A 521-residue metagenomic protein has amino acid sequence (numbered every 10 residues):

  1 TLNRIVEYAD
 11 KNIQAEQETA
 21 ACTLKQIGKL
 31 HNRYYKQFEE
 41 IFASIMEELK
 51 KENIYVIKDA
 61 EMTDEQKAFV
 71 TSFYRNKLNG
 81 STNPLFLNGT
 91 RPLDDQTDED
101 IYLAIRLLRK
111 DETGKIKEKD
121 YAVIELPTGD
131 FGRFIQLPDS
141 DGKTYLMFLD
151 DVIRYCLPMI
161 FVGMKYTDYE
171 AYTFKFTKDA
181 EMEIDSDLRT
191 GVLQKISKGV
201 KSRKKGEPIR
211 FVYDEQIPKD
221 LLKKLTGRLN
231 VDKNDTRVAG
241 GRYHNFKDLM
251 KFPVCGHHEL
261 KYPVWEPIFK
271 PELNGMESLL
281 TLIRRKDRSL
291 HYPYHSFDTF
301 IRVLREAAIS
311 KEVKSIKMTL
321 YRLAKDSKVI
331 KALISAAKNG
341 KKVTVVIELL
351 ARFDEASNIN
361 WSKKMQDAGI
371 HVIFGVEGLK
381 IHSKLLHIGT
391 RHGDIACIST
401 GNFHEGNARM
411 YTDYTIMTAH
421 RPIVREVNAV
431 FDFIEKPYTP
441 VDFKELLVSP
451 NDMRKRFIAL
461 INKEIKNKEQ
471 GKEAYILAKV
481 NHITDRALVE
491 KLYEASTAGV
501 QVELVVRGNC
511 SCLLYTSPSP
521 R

Functional and structural regions predicted by a protein language model:
T1-S315, I330, E494-A498, G508: N-terminal non-catalytic structural scaffold regions of very large proteins
R33, L78-S81, D94-Q96, I309-A368 (+1 more regions): Primarily the HKD phosphodiesterase
Y55, Y102-A104, Y121, T173 (+9 more regions): Beta-sheet entry/capping signal
L108, T177, V212-D214, H291-P293 (+11 more regions): Generic beta-strand/beta-sheet core signal
Q136, L188, L221-T226, R302 (+6 more regions): Short acidic, glycine/serine/threonine-rich loops at helix termini
S140-Y166, F174-F176, H387-I458, N462: Signature of lipid phosphatidyltransferase scaffolds
I347-L349, F353-M410, R521: Phosphate/diphosphate-binding loops
Y515-P520: Conserved small/polar residues in nucleotide/adenosyl-binding loops
